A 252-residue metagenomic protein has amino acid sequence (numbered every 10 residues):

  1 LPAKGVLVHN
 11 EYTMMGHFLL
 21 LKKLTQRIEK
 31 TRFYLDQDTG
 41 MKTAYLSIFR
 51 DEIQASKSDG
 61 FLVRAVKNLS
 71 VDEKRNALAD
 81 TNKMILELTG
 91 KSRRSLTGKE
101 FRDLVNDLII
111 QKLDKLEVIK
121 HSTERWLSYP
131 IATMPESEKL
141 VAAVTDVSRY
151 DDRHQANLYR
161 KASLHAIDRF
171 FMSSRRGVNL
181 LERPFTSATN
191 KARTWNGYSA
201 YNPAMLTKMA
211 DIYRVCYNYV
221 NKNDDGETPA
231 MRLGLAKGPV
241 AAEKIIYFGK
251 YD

Functional and structural regions predicted by a protein language model:
L1-K4, K191-G197: A solvent-exposed, charged loop/short amphipathic helix patch at secondary-structure junctions
L1-L21, S56-A166: Low-complexity, serine/threonine/proline-enriched polar segments
L24, I28-A44: Acidic/histidine-rich, metal-coordinating catalytic segments
F33-D36, D168, Y217, A241: Short, conserved catalytic/metal-binding motifs centered on acidic residues
Q37-T39, F171, K244: Short, flexible loop/turn elements at secondary-structure junctions
S47-E52: Short secondary-structure boundary/capping segments
V141, R160, S173, L181 (+2 more regions): C-terminal domain-tail junction helix/linker
A162-R193: Short amphipathic alpha-helical "interface-anchor" segments enriched in bulky aromatics
